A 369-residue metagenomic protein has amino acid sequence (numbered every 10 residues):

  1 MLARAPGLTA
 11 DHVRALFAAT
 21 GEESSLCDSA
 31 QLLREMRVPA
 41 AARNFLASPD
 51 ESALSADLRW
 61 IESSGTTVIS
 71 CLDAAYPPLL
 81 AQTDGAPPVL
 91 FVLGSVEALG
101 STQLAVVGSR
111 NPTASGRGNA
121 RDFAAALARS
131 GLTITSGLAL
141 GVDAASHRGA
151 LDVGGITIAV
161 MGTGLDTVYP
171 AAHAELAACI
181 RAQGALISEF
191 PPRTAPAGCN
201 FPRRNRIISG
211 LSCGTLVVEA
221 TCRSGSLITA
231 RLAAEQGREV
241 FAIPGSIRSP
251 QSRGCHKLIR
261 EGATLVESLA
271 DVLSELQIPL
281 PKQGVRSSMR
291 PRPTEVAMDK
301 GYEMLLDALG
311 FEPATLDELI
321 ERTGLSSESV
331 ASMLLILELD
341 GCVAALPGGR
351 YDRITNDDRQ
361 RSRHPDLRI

Functional and structural regions predicted by a protein language model:
M1-G85: N-terminal positively charged helical leader segments and presequences
G7, E62-I369: Glycine-biased, small-residue-rich flexible motifs in mid-sequence functional cores and linkers
